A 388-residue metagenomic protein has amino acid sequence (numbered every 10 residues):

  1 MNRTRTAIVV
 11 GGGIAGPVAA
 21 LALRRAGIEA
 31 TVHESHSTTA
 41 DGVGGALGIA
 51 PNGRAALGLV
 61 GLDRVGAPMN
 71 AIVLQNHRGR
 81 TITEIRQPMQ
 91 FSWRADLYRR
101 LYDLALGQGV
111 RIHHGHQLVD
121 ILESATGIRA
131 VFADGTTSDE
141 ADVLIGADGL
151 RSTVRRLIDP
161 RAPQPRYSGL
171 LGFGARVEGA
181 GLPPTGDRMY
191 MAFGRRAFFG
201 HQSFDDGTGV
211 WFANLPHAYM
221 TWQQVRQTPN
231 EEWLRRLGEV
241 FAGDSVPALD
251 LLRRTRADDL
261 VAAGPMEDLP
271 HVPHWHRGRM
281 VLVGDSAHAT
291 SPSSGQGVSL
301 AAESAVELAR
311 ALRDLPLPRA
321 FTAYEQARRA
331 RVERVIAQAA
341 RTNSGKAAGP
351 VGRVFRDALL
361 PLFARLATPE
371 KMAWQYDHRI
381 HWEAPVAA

Functional and structural regions predicted by a protein language model:
M1-R5, G66, G79, S293-S294 (+1 more regions): C-terminal helical "tail/cap" subdomain of flavin- and related membrane-associated enzymes
N2-A7, A50-D159, P163-R176, A218-Q223 (+2 more regions): Conserved N-terminal helical subregion
T6, E29, T208: Residues at the starts of beta-strands that form the adenosine-phosphate
V9-E29, H33-H36, I145-G146, F173 (+1 more regions): Conserved mid-domain beta->alpha element of the FAD-binding
T38-A56: Conserved N-terminal glycine-rich FAD pyrophosphate-binding loop of Rossmann-like flavoproteins
L170-Q202, V225: Flavin-dependent oxidoreductases
G179-T185, M220, P247, L315: Short helix-loop capping/hinge motifs at secondary-structure junctions, enriched in acidic/polar residues
R195-A197, D205, L215-S294: FAD/FMN-dependent oxidoreductases across multiple families
